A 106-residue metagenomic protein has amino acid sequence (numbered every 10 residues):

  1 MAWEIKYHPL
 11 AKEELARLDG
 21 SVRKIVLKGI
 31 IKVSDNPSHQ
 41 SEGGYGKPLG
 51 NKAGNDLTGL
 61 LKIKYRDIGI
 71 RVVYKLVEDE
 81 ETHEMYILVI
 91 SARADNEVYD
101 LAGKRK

Functional and structural regions predicted by a protein language model:
M1, G59-L61, I70: Residue-level marker for the onset of beta-strands and adjacent loop->beta junctions in well-ordered domains
M1-A2, L27, L57, T82-E84: A structure-centric signal for secondary-structure junctions around beta-strands
M1-V33: Arg/Lys-rich, positively charged N-terminal/basic patches that mediate binding to nucleic acids
I5, L61, M85: A broad, low-specificity signal marking well-ordered, structured residues that form hydrophobic/aromatic
E13-A16, K64-K106: Enriched for short, Lys/Arg-rich terminal
D35-K64: A short, surface-exposed loop/turn module that caps and links secondary-structure elements
